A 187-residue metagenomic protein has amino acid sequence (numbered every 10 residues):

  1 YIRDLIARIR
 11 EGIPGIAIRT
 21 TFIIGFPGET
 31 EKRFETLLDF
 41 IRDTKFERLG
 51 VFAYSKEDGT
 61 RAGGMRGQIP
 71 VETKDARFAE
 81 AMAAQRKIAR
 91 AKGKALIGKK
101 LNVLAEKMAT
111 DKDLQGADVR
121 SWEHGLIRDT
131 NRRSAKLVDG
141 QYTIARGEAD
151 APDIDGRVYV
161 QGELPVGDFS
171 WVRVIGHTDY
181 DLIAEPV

Functional and structural regions predicted by a protein language model:
Y1-T60, F78-K92: Conserved C-terminal portion of the radical SAM core fold that forms the substrate/S-adenosylmethionine-binding
G64-V187: Terminal RNA-binding accessory module
